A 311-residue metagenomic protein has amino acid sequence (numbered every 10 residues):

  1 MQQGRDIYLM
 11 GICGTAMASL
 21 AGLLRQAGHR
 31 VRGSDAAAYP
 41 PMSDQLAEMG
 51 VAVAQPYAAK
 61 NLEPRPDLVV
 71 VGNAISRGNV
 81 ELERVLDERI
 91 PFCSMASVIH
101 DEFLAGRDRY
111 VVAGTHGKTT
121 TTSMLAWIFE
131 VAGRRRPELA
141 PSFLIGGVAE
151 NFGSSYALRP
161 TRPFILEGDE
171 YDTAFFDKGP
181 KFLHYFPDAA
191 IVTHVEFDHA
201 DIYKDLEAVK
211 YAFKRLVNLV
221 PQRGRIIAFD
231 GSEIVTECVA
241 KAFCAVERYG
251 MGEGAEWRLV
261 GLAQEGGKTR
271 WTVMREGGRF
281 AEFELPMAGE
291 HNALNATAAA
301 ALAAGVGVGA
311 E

Functional and structural regions predicted by a protein language model:
M1-V98, K214, E233, R258-V260 (+3 more regions): N-terminal leader/targeting and accessory segments in enzymes
G4-D6, M10, G72, F197 (+5 more regions): Adenine nucleotide phosphate-binding catalytic loops in nucleotide-utilizing enzymes
L23-Q26, N61, N73-A228, I234-C244 (+2 more regions): Phosphate-binding loop of NTP-binding sites
R30-D35, S142-F143, R248: Short beta-strand "acidic-cap" motif of Rossmann-like dinucleotide-binding folds
D35, V148, G153-A157, A255-E265: Short linear motifs in intrinsically disordered
D35-A37, G147, G231-S232, G252: Residues in the short beta-alpha loop(s) of Rossmann-like NAD(P)-binding domains
P64-P66, P160-R162, E265-G267: A short, glycine/Asx- and small/polar-enriched loop/turn that sits immediately N-terminal to a beta-strand
